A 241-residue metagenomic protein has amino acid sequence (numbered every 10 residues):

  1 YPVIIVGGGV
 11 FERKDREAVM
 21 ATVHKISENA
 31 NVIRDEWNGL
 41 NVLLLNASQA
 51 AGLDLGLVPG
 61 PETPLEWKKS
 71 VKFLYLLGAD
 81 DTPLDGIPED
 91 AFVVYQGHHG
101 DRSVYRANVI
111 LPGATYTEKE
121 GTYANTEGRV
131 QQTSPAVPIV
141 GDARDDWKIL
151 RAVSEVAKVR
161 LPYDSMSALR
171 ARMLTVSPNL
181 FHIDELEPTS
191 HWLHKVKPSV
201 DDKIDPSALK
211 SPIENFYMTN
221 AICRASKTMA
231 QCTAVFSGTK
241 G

Functional and structural regions predicted by a protein language model:
Y1-D184, S237-G241: Non-catalytic alpha/beta scaffold blocks inside enzyme catalytic domains
R170-G241: Long, low-complexity segments enriched in small/aliphatic residues
